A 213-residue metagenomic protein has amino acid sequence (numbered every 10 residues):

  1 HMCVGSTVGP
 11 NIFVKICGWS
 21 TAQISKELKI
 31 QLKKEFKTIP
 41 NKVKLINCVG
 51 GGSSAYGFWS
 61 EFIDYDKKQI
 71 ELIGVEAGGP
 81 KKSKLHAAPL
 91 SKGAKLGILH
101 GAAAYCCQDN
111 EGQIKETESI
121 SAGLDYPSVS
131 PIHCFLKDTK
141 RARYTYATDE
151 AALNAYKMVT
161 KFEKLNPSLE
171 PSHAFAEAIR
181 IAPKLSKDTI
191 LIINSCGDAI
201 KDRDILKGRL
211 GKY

Functional and structural regions predicted by a protein language model:
H1-I12, I16, F36, D64-Q69 (+2 more regions): Active-site/ligand-binding loops adjacent to catalytic centers
I12-L28, S168-H173: A glycine-rich, Thr/Ser-enriched phosphate-binding loop motif common to dinucleotide/cofactor-binding enzymes
I16-Q23, I193-Y213: Glycine/aspartate-rich loop-and-adjacent alpha/beta segment that forms the canonical ThDP
L28, F58-F62, Y156, A174-I181: Buried hydrophobic packing segments
K29-I39: Phosphate/pyrophosphate-binding loops at sites that engage ATP/ADP/AMP, CoA/4′-phosphopantetheine, polyphosphate
N41-A55, L72, T189-S195: A short, small-residue-rich loop immediately preceding and capping a beta-strand
C48-W59, K82-K84, P171-A178, I200-R203: Short glycine/serine/threonine-rich phosphate/pyrophosphate-binding segments that cradle anionic phosphate groups
T160-N194: C-terminal structured "cap/appendage" subdomains that terminate the fold
